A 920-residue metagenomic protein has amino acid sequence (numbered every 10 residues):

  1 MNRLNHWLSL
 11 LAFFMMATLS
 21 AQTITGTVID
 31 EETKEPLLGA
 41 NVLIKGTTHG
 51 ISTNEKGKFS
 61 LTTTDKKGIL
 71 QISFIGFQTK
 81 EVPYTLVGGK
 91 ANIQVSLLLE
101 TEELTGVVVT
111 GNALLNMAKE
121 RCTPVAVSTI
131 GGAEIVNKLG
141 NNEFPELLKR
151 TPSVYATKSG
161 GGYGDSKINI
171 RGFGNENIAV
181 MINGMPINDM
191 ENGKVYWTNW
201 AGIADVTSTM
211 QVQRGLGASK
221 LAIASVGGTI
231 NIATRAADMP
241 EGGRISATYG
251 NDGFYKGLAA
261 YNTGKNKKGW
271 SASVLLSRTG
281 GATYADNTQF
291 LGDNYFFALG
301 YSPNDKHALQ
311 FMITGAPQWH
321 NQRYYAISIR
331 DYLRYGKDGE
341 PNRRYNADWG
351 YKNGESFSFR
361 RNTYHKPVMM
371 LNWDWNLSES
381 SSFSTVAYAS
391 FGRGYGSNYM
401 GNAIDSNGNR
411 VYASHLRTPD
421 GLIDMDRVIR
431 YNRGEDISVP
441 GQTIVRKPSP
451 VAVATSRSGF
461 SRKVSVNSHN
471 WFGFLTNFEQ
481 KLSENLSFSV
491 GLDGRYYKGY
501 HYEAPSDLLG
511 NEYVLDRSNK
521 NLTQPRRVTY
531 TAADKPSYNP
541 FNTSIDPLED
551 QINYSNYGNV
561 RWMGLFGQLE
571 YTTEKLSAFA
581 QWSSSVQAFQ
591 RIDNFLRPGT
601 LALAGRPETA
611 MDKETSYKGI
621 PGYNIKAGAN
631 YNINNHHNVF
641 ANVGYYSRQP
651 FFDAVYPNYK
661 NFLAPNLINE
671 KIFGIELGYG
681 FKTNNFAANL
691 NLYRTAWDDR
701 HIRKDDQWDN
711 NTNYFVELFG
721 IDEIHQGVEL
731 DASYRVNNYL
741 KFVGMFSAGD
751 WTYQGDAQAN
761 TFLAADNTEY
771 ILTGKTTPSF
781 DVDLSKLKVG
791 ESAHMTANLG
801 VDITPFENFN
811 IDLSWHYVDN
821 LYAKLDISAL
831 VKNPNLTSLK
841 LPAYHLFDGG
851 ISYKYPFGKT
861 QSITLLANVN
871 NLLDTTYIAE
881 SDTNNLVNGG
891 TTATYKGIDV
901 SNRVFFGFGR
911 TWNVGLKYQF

Functional and structural regions predicted by a protein language model:
I29-T33, A40-K45, Q71-F77, V87-N137 (+2 more regions): Short, acidic, small-residue-rich periplasmic hinge/interaction motif at the N-terminus of Gram-negative outer-membrane
S60-T62, K167, P186-R214: Short acidic/polar hinge/loop motifs at secondary-structure boundaries that mediate gating or recognition
I93-V95, A201-S246: A beta-strand signature from Gram-negative outer-membrane beta-barrel systems, especially the internal plug domain
G242-R244, Y249-G280, A285-R323, V368-S380 (+1 more regions): Transmembrane beta-barrel wall of Gram-negative outer-membrane proteins
G300, A308-N372, Y395-V464, V528-E549 (+1 more regions): Acidic/polar loop-and-plug regions of large Gram-negative outer-membrane beta-barrel proteins
I327, D534-I545, A588-T609, Y617 (+7 more regions): Surface-exposed extracellular loop regions of Gram-negative outer-membrane beta-barrel proteins, predominantly
T572-K575, R694-A696, E717-I827, K917-Q919: Gram-negative outer-membrane beta-barrel transporters
K741-F742, V818-D826, K854-F920: C-terminal beta-signal and adjacent terminal beta-strands/loops of Gram-negative outer-membrane beta-barrel proteins
